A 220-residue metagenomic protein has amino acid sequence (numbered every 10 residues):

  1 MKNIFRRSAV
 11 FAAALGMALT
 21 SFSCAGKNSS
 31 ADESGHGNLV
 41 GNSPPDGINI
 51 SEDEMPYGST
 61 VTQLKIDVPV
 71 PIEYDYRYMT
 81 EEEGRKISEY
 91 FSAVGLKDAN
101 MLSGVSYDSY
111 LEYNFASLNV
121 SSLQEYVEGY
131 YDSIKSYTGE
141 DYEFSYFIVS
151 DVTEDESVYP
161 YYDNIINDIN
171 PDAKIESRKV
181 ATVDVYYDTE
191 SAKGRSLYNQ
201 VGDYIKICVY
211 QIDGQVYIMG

Functional and structural regions predicted by a protein language model:
M1-F11: Bacterial N-terminal signal peptides that target proteins for export
A12-M17: Core hydrophobic alpha-helical transmembrane segments of single-pass membrane proteins
L19-S23: C-terminal motif of bacterial Sec signal peptides marking the signal peptidase cleavage site
A25-K27: Bacterial signal peptide processing site
S29-D32, G37-L64, K193-G220: Short beta-strand edge/turn micro-motifs at domain boundaries
E52-Y57, V61-P71, N100-K174: Short solvent-exposed beta->alpha transition segments
P71, D75-D98: Short, aromatic-enriched amphipathic alpha-helices that serve as compact interaction elements
E140-G220: Extracytoplasmic electrostatic interaction patches
